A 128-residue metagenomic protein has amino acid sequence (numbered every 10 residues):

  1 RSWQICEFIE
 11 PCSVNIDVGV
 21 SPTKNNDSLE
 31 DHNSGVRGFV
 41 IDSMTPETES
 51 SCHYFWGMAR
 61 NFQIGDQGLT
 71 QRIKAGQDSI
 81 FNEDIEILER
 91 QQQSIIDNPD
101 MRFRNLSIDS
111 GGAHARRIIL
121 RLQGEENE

Functional and structural regions predicted by a protein language model:
R1-E128: C-terminal catalytic domain of Rieske-type non-heme iron oxygenases
